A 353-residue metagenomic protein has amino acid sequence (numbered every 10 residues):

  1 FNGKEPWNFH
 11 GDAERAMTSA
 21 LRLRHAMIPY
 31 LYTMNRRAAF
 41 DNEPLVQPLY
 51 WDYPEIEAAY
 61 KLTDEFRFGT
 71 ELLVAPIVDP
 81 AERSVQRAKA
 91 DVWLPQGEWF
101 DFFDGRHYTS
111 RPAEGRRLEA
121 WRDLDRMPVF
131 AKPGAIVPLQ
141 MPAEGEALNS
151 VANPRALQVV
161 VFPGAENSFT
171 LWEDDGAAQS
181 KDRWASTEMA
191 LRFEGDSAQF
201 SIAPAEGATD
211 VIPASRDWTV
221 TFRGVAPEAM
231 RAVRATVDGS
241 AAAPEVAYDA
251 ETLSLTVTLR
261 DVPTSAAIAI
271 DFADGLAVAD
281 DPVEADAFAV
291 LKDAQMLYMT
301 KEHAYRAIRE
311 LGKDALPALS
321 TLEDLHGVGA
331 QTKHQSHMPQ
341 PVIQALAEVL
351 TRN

Functional and structural regions predicted by a protein language model:
F1-A232, G239, S265: Catalytic core of carbohydrate-active enzymes
A185-R192, S215-V220, A250-T252, P341 (+1 more regions): Basic, alpha-helical terminal appendages of large translation-related enzymes
V233-A247: A surface/secretory-pathway sequence property marking extracellular, secreted, or lumenal proteins enriched
E245-A269, G275: A surface-exposed beta-strand-loop module
P263-S265, A273-N353: Mature N-terminal, pre-catalytic/accessory segment of carbohydrate-active enzymes
